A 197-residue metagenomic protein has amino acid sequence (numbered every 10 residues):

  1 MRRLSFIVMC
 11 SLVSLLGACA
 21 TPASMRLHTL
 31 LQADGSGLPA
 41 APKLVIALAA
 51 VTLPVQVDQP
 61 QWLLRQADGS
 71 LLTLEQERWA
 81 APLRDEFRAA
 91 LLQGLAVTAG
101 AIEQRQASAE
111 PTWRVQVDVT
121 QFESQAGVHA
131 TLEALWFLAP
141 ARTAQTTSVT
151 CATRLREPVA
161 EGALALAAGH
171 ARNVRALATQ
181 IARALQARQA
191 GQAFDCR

Functional and structural regions predicted by a protein language model:
M1-C19: Sec-dependent bacterial lipoprotein signal peptides
C19-L83, H129, A190-R197: A structural "domain/chain start" motif
A20-G37, P42, Q93, T98-A144 (+1 more regions): Surface-exposed short loop/turn segments
P54, A90-A101, Q180-G191: Structured segments of extracytoplasmic/periplasmic soluble domains in secreted or envelope-associated proteins
S70-R78, T143-R183: Short secondary-structure boundary motifs at beta->alpha junctions and helix caps
T73-G100: Mid-chain, structured segments of secreted extracytoplasmic proteins
